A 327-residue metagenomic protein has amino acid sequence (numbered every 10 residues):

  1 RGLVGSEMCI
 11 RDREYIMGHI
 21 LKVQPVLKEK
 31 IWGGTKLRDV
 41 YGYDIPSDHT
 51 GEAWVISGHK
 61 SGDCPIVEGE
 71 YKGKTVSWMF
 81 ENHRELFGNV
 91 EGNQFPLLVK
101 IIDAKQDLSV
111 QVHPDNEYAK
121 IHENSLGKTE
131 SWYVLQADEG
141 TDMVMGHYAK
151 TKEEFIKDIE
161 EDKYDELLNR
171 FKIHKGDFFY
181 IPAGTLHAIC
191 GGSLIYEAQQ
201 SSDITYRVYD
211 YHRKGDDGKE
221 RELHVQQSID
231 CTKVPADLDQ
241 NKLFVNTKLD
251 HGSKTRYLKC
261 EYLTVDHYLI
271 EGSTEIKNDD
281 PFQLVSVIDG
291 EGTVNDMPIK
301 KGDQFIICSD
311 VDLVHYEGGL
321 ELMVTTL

Functional and structural regions predicted by a protein language model:
R1, V99-K100, L108, E130-Y133 (+4 more regions): His/acidic/aromatic-lined binding-pocket segments of jelly-roll/cupin-type domains and related regulatory beta-sandwich
R1-D12: Single conserved hydrophobic/aromatic residue that forms the stacking wall/gate of nucleotide- or nucleobase-binding
R11-K150, H212-Q240, V265: Transition-metal
Q94, I102-D107, N116, G127 (+4 more regions): Ligand-binding loop in jelly-roll beta-barrel domains
E160-L167, F178-Y180, L186-L238: An exposed, glycine/acidic-rich loop-and-rim segment of catalytic or binding clefts
L168-Y180, N295-L313: Short acidic-glycine-tyrosine-enriched beta hairpin
Y206-S273, D279: C-terminal amphipathic alpha-helical segment
T274-E275, G290-N295: Short beta-strand segments in beta-sandwich/barrel cores
